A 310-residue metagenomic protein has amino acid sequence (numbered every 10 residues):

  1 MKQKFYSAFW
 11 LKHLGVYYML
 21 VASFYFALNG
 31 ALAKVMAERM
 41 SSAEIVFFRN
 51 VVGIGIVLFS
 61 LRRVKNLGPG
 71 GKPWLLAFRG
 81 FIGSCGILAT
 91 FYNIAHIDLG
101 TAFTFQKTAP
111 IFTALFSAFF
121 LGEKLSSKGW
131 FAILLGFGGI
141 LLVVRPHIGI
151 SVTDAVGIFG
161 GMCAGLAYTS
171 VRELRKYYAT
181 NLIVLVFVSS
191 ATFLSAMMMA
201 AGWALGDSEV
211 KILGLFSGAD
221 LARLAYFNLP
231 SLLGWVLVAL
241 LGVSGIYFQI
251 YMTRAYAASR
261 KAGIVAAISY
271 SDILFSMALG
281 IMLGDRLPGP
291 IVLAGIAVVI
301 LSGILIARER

Functional and structural regions predicted by a protein language model:
M1-E44, G149-E173: Glycine-/small-residue-enriched transmembrane alpha-helix faces in small-molecule transporters and effluxers
K2, A266-R310: C-terminal-most transmembrane helix of multi-pass membrane proteins
L14-V21, N66-F91, V152-I158, E209-Y247: Loop-to-transmembrane-helix transition segments
A31-K34, V57, I150-D220, L224-L229: Transmembrane alpha-helical segments that form core, pore/gating elements of small-molecule transporters/exporters
R39-C85, C163-A167, F187-G202: Transmembrane alpha-helices of multi-pass small-molecule transport proteins
F48, F103-T108, Y178-S190, I246-I281 (+1 more regions): Helix-helix packing/entry segments at the starts of transmembrane helices
A109-F131, L274-L293: C-terminal transmembrane-helix exit sites in multi-pass transporters
K128-R145, G160-M162, I291-A307: Hydrophobic transmembrane alpha-helices of multi-pass small-molecule transport proteins
